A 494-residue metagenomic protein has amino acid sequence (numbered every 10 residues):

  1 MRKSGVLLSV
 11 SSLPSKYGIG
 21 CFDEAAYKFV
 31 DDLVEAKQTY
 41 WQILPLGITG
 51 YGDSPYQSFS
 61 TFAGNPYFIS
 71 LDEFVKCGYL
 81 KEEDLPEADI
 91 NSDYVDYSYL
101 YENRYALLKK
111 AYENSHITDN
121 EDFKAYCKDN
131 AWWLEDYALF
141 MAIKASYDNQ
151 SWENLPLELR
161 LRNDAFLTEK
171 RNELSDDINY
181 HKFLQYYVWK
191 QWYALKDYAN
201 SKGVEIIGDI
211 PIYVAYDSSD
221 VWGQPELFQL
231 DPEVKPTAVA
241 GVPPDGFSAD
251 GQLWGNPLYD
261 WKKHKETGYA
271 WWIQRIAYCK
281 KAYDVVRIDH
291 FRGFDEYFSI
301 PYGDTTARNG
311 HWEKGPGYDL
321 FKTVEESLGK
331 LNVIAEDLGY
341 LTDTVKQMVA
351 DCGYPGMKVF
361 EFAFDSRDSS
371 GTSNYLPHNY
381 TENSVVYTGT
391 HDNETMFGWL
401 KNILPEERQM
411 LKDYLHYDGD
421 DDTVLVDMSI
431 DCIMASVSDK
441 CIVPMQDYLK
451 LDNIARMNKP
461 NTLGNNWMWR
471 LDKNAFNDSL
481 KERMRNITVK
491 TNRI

Functional and structural regions predicted by a protein language model:
M1-S11, Y27: N-terminal regions that are enriched for targeting/export leaders and immediately downstream pro/stem segments
L7-S9, S15, D53-Q185, V214-I442 (+2 more regions): Alpha-amylase-like alpha-glycosidases and glucanotransferases acting on alpha-linked glucans and related
E24-T49, A282-Y283: Catalytic domains of carbohydrate-active enzymes, especially glycoside hydrolases
V34, W192-N200, E325, V349-A350: Surface-exposed amphipathic alpha-helices with a cationic face
E35, L159, W469, N486 (+1 more regions): Domain-scale activation on soluble regions of proteins
L44, E205-I207, P211, V285 (+1 more regions): Outer-envelope exported proteins of Gram-negative bacteria
H181, Q185-V214: Conserved, well-ordered alpha-helix/loop/beta-strand core segments that scaffold catalytic motifs
